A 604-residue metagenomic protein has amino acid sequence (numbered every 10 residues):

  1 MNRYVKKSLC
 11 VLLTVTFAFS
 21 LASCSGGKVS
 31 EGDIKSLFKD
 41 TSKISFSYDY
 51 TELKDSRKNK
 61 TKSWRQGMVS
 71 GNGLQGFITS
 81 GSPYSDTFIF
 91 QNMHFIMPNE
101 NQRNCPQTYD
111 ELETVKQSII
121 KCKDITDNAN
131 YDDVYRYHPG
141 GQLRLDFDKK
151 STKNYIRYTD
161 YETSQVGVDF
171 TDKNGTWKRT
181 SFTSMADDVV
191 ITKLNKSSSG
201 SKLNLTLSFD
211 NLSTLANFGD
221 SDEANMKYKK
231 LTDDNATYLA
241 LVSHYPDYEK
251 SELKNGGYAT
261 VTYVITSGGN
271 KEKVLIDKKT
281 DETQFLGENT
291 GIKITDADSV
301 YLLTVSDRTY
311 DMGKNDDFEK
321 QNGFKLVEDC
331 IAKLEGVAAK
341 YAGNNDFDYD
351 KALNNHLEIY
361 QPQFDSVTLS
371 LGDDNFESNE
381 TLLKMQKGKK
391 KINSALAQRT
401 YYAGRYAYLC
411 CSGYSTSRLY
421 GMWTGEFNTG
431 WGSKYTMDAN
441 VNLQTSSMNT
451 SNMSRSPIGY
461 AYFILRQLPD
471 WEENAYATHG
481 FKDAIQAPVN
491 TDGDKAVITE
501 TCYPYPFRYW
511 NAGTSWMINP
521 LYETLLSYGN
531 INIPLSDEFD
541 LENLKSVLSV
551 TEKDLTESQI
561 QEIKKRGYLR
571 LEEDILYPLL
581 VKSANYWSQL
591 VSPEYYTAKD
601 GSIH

Functional and structural regions predicted by a protein language model:
M1-V11: Bacterial N-terminal signal peptides that target proteins for export
L12-S20: Bacterial N-terminal signal peptides
F19-V29: Sec-dependent signal peptide cleavage junction
V29-Y505, I518-N519, E523-L525, N530-E573 (+3 more regions): Aromatic-residue-lined binding/catalytic grooves and analogous aromatic/hydrophobic interfacial grooves in multimeric
W510, P593, T597, G601-H604: Aromatic-lined, polymer-binding surfaces characteristic of secreted/periplasmic polysaccharide-degrading enzymes
G513-M517: Hydrophobic alpha-helical transmembrane segments
